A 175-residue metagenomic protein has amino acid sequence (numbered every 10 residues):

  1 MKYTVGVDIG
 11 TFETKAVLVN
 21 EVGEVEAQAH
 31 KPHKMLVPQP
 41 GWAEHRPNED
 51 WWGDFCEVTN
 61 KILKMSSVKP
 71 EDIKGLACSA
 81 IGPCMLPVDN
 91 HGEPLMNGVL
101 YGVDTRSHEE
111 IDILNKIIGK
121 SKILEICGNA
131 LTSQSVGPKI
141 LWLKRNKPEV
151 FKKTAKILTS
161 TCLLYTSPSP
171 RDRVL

Functional and structural regions predicted by a protein language model:
M1-N97, E125, K153: N-terminal glycine/serine-rich phosphate-binding loop of ATP-dependent small-molecule kinases, especially carbohydrate
T11, S107, D172: Short, glycine/acidic-enriched loop or turn micro-motifs at the edges of active sites
W42, W51-W52, G102, W142 (+1 more regions): Signature tryptophan residues that serve as conserved aromatic anchors
C56, L86-L141, R145-N146: Glycine-rich phosphate-binding loop and adjoining helix at the ATP-binding site of ATP-dependent phosphoryl-transfer
T59, L63-S66, N115-I118, K144-F151 (+1 more regions): Structural signal for hydrophobic packing residues in well-ordered secondary-structure cores of soluble enzyme domains
K156-T161: NAD(P)-dependent dehydrogenases' Rossmann-like dinucleotide-binding region
Y165-L175: Single conserved hydrophobic/aromatic residue that forms the stacking wall/gate of nucleotide- or nucleobase-binding
